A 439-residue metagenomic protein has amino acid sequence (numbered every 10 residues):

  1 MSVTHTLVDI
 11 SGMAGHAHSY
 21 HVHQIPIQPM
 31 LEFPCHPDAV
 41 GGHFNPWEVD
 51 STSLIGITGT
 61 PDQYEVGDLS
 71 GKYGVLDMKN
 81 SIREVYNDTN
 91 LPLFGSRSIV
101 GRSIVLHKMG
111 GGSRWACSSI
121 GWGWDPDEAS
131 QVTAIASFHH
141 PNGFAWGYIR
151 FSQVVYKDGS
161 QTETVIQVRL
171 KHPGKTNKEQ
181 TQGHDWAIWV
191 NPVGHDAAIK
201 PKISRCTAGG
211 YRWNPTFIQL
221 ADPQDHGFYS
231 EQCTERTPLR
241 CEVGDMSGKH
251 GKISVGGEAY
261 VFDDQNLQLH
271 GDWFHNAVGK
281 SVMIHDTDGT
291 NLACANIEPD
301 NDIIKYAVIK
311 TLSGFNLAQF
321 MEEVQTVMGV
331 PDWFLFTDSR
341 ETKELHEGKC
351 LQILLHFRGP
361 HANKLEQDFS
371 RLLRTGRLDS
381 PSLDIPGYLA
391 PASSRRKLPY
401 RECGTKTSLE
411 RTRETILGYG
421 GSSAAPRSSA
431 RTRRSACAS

Functional and structural regions predicted by a protein language model:
M1-L409, G420: N-terminal leader/targeting pre-sequences
K406-A425, A430, A436: Extracellular juxtamembrane-to-transmembrane boundary of type I single-pass membrane glycoproteins
